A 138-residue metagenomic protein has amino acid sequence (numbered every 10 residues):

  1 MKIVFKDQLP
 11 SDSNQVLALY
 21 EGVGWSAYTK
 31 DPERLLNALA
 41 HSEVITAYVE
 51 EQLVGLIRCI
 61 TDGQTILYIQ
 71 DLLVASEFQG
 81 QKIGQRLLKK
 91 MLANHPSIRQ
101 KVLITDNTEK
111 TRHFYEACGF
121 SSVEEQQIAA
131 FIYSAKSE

Functional and structural regions predicted by a protein language model:
M1-T29, Q126: Short amphipathic alpha-helix that is part of the acyltransferase structural core
Q8, L72-V74: Hydrophobic adenine-recognition pocket in adenosine-nucleotide-binding enzymes
L36, E43-I57: Conserved beta-hairpin
T61-I69, E125: A conserved beta-turn-beta hairpin within the catalytic core of GNAT-like acetyltransferases that forms part
F78, K82-L87: Conserved acetyl-CoA pyrophosphate-binding loop and the N-cap/start of the following alpha-helix in GNAT-like
L88, E109-T111, I132-S134: Short glycine/proline-centered loop/turn elements that form peptide/ligand docking sites
A93-D106: Conserved GNAT acetyl-CoA-binding A-motif
N107-A129: Conserved active-site alpha-helix within GNAT-family acetyltransferase domains
